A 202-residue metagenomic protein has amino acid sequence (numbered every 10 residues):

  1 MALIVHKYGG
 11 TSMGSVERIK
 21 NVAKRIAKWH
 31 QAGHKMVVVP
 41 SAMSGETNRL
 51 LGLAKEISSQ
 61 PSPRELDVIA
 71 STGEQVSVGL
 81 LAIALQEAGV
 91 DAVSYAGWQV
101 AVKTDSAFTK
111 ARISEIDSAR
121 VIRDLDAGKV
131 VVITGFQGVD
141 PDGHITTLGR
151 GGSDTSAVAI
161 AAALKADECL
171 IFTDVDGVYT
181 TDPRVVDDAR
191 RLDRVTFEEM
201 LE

Functional and structural regions predicted by a protein language model:
M1-E202: Nucleotide/pyrophosphate-binding catalytic subdomain
